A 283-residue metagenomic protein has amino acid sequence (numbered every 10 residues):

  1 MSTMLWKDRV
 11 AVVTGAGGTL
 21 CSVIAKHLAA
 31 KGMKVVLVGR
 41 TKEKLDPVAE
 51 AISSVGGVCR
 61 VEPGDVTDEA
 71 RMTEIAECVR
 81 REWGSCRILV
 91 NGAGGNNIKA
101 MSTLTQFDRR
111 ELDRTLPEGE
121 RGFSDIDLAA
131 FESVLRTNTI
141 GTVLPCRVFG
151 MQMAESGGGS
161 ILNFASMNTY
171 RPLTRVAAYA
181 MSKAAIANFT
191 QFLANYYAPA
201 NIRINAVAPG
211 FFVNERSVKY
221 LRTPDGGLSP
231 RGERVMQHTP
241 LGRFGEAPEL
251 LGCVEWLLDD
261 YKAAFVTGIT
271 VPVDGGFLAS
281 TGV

Functional and structural regions predicted by a protein language model:
G17-G18: Conserved glycine-rich cofactor-binding loop
M33-P47: Conserved glycine-rich Rossmann-like NAD(P)H-binding loop of the short-chain dehydrogenase/reductase
E43, P63-I75, L128, E249: The beta1-alpha1 cofactor-binding region of Rossmann-like NAD(H)/NADP(H)-dependent oxidoreductases
Q106-V143, L162, I186: Catalytic Tyr-X3-Lys loop
C146, S182: Active-site helix of classical SDR
M151, N195-Y196: Alpha-helical segment proximal to the catalytic Tyr-Lys
S166: Residue(s) in the substrate-gating loop at a strand-loop-helix junction that position the organic substrate next
R243-V273, L278: C-terminal substrate-recognition "lid" of short-chain dehydrogenase/reductases
